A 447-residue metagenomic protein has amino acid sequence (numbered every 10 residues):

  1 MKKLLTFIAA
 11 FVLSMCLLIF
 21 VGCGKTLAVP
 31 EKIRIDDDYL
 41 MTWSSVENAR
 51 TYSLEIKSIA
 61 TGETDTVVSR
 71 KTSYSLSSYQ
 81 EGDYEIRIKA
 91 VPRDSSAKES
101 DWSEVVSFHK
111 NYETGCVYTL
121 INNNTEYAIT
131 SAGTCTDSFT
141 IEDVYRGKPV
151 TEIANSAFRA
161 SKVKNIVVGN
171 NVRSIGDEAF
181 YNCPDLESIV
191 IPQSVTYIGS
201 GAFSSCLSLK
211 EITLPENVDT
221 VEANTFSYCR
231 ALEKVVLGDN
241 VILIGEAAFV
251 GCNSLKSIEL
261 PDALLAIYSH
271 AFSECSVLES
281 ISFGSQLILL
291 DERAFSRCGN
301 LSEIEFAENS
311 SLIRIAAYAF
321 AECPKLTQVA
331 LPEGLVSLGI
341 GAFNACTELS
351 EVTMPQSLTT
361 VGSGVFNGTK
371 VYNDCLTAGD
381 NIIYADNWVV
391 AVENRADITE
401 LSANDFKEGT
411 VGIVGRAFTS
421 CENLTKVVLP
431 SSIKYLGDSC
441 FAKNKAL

Functional and structural regions predicted by a protein language model:
A9-F20: Bacterial N-terminal signal peptides
C23-N48, A97-N111: Pro/Thr/Ser/Gly-rich low-complexity, intrinsically disordered linker/stalk tracts
I33-I35, D65-K71: Short beta-strand segments within Ig-like beta-sandwich modules, predominantly Fibronectin type-III
T42-E47, T130-A132, S156-A157, A417-F418: Acidic, Ser/Thr
A49-D65: Extracellular low-complexity, O-glycosylation-prone stalks/linkers
S77-A97: Beta-strand-rich modules
C116-T125, T134-E152, S161-S174, C183-Y197 (+10 more regions): Structural signature of tandem-repeat unit edges
N155-A157, G176-A179, G199-S204, E222-T225 (+8 more regions): Consensus positions within tandem repeat domains that build extended binding/scaffold surfaces
